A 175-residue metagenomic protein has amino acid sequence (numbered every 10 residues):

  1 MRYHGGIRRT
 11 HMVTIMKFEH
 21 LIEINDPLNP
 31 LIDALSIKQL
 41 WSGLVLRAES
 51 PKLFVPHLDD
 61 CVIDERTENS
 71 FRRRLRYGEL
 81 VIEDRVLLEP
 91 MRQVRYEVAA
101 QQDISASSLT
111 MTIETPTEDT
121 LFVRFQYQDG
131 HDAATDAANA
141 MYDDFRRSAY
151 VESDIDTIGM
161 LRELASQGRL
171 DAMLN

Functional and structural regions predicted by a protein language model:
M1-M12: N-terminal amphipathic/basic-hydrophobic helices that include classical n-h-c signal peptides and signal-anchor
H11-V62: Hydrophobic ligand-binding cavity/cleft-lining segments
F18-H20, F71-R73, D84, Y96 (+2 more regions): Hydrophobic residues positioned within well-ordered beta-strands of beta-sheet architectures
I24-D26, Y77-E79, Y127-H131: Beta-strand elements of well-folded, non-transmembrane domains
L58-V62, I82-L87, S107-T115: Hydrophobic/aromatic beta-strand elements that line small-molecule binding cavities or substrate pockets in beta-rich
I63-Q102: Glycine-rich portal/gate segments that line the openings of hydrophobic small-molecule binding cavities
Q101-E152: Beta-strand/loop substructures that line and gate deep hydrophobic ligand-binding cavities in soluble
A138-N175: A conserved amphipathic terminal alpha-helix motif
